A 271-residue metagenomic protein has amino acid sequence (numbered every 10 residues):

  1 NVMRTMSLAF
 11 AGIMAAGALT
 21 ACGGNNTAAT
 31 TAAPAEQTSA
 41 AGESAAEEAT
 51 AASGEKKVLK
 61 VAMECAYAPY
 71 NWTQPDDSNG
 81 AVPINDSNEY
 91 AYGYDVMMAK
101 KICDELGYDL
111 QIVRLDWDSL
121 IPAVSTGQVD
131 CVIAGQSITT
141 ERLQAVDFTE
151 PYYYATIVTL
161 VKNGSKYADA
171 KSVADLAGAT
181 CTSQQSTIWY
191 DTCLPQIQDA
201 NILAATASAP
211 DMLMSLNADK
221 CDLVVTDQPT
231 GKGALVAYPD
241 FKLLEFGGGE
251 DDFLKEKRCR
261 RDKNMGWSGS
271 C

Functional and structural regions predicted by a protein language model:
L19-A32: Bacterial lipoprotein signal-peptidase II cleavage site
E55-Q136: Extracytoplasmic small-molecule ligand-binding "clamshell" domains of the periplasmic binding protein/Venus flytrap
K60-V61, G80-N88, S172-T187, A200-I202: Short loop->beta-strand "edge-of-pocket" segments that line small-molecule binding or catalytic clefts across diverse
Y94-V96, Q111-A123, A168, L203-A218: Short helix-initiation/N-cap motifs at beta->coil->alpha
V96-E105, G164-S165, G178-T180, T187 (+1 more regions): Extended ligand-binding regions for polar small-molecule ligands
K100, D109-D175, G248-G249: Acidic, polar ligand-binding/catalytic clefts
S119, G135-A145, T192-Q196, N217-A218 (+1 more regions): A ligand-binding cleft/hinge motif common to bilobed small-molecule-binding domains
Y154-V161, V236-C271: Periplasmic-binding protein-like
